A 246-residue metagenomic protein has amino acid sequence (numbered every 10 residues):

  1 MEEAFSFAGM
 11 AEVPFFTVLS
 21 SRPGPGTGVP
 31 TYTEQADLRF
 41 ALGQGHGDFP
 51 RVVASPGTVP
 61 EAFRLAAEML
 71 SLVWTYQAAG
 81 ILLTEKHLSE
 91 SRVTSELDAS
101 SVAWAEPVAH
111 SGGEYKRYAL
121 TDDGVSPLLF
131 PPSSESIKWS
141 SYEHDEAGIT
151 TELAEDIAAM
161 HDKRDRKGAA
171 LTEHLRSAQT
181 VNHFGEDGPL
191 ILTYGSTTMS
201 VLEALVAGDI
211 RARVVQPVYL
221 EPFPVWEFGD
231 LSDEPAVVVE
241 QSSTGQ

Functional and structural regions predicted by a protein language model:
M1-F40, V52-V73: Thiamine diphosphate
A11-T17, F40-G45, A147-E155, L202-E203: A broad, low-specificity signal for short, low-complexity segments enriched in glycine/proline and polar/charged
T31-E34, G47, R213: Preference for short coil/turn "hinge" residues that link or interrupt alpha-helices
Q35-L42, S133, I137: N-proximal short alpha-helices
Q44-V52: A glycine-rich, acidic short-motif signal
L65, L70-Q246: Flexible, low-complexity linker and terminal segments
